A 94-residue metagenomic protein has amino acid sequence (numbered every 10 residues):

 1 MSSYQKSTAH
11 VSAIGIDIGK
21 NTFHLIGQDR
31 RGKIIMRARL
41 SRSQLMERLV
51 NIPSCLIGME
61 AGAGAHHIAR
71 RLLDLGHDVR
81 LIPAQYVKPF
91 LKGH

Functional and structural regions predicted by a protein language model:
M1-H94: Phosphate- and other anionic-substrate recognition elements at nucleic-acid/protein interfaces
